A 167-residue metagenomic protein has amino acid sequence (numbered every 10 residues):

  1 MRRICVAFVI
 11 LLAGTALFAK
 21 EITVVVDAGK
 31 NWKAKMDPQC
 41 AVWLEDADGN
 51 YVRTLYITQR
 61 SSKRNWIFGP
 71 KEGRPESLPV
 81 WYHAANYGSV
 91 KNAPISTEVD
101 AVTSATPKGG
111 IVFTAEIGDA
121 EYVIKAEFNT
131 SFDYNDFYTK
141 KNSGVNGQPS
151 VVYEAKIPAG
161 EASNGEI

Functional and structural regions predicted by a protein language model:
M1-I4: Positively charged n-region of N-terminal signal peptides that target proteins for export
L12-A19: Sec/Tat signal peptide C-region and signal peptidase I cleavage site
I22-K35, R60-S62, Y134: Short amphipathic, basic-aromatic surface patches that mediate peripheral association with negatively charged
T23-V25, A41, V123-K125: Beta-strand secondary-structure signal
K35-A41: Short coil-to-beta strand junction motifs in C2/discoidin
A47-N135: Structured domain cores in non-transmembrane regions
F113-I167: Glycine-rich, aromatic-bearing surface loops/beta-hairpins
